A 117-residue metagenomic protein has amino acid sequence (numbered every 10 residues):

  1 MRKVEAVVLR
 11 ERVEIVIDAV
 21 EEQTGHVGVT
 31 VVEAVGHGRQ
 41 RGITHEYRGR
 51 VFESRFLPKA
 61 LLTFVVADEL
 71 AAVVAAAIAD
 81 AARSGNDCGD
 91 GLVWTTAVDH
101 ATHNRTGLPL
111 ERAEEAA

Functional and structural regions predicted by a protein language model:
M1-A117: Positively charged, small/polar-rich N-terminal and surface patches that mediate targeting and assembly and bind
